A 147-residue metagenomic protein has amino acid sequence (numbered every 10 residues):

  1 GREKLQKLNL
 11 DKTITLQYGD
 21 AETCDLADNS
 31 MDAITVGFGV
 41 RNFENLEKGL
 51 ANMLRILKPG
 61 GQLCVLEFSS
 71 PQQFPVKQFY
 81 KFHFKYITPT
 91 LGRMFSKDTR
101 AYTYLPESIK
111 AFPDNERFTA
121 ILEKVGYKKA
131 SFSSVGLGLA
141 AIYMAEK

Functional and structural regions predicted by a protein language model:
G1-R2: Conserved SAM-binding loop
N9-T23: Conserved SAM-binding strand-loop segment of SAM-dependent methyltransferases
L10-D11, A27, K128: Conserved H-loop
G19-I34: A short acidic, Gly/Pro-enriched loop at the edge of an enzyme's catalytic core that lines a small-molecule cofactor
D32-L46, S69: A short SAM/SAH-binding and catalytic strip from SAM-dependent methyltransferases
E47-Q62: A short glycine-rich, Lys/Arg-flanked "PGG" loop and its adjoining helix->strand segment in the class I
L66-I121, V125, S131: C-terminal alpha-helical "lid/dimerization" subdomain adjacent to the S-adenosyl-L-methionine
T119, E123-K147: Core SAM-dependent methyltransferase catalytic element
